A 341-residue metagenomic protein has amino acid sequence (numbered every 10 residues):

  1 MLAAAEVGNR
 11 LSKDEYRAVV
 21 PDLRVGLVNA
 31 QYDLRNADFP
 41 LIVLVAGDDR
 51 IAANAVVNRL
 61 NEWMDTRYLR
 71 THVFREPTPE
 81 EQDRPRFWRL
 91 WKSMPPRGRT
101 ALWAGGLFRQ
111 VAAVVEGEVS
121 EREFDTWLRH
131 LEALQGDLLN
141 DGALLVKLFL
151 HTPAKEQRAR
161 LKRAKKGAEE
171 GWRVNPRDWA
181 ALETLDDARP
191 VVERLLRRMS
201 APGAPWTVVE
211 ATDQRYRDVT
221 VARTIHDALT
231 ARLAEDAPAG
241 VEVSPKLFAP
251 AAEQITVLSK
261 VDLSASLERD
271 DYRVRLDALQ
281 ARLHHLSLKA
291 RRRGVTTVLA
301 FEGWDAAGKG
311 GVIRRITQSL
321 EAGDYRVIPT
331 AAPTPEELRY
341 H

Functional and structural regions predicted by a protein language model:
M1-H341: Glycine-rich phosphate-binding loop of ATP-dependent small-molecule kinases
